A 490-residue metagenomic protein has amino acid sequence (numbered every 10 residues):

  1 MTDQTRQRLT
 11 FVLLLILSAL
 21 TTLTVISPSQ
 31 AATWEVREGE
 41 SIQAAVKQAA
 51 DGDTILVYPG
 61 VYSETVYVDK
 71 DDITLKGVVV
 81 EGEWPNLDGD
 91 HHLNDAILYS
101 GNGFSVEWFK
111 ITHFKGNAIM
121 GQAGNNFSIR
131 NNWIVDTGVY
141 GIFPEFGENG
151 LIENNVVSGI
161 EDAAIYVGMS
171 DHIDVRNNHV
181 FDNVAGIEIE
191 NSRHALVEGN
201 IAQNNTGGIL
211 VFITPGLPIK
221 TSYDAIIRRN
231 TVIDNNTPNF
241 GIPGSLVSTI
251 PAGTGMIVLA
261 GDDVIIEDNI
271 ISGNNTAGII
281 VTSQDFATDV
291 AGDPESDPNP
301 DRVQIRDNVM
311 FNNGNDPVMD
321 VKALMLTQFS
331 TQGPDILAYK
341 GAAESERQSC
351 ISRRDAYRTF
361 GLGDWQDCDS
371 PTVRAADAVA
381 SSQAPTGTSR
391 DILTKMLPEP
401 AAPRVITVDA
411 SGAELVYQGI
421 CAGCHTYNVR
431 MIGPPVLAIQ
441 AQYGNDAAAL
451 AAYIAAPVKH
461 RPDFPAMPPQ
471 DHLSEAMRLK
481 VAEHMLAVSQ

Functional and structural regions predicted by a protein language model:
A32-E38, P59, D72-K115: Right-handed parallel beta-helix/beta-spiral solenoid domain characteristic of secreted/periplasmic
A32-V61: Acidic Gly/Asp/Thr-rich repetitive segments characteristic of extracellular carbohydrate-active and adhesion proteins
I42-Q48, S63-K70, T221, D268-N269: Short, T/G/N/S-enriched strand-turn elements that build extracellular solenoid repeat scaffolds
Y62-V68, W84-N86, H91-A96, K115-G121 (+7 more regions): Short glycine/acidic-rich loop motifs that flank beta-strands on beta-rich extracellular proteins
K76-V78, N102-H113, N125-V139, E148-A163 (+6 more regions): Right-handed parallel beta-helix
M396-V416: Electrostatic cytochrome c docking/interface patches
D409-Y427, D446-A449: Sequence/structural segment immediately N-terminal to covalent heme-attachment motifs in c-type and related
M431-Q440, A455-S489: Axial heme c-ligation environment in periplasmic c-type cytochrome domains
